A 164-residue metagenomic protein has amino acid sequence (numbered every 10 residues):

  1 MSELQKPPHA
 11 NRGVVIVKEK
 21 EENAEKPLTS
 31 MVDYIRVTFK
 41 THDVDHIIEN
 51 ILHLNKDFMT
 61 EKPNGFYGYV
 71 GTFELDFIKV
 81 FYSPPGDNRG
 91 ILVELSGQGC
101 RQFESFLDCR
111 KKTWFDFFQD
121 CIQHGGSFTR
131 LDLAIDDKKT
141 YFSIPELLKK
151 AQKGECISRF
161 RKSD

Functional and structural regions predicted by a protein language model:
M1-D164: Structured, helix-rich domain cores that form ligand/interaction pockets
